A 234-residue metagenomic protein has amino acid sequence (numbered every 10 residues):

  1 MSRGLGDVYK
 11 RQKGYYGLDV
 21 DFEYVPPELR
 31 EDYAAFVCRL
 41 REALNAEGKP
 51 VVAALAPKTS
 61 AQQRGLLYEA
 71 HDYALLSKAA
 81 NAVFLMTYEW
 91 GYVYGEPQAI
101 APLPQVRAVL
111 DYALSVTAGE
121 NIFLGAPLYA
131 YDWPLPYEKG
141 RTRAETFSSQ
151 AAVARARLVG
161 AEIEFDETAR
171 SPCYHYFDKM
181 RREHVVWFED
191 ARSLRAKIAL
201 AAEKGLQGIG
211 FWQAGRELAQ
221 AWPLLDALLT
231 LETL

Functional and structural regions predicted by a protein language model:
M1-Y9: Single conserved hydrophobic/aromatic residue that forms the stacking wall/gate of nucleotide- or nucleobase-binding
K10-P27, M86, I209-F211: Short acidic catalytic loops
V20, V83, L124, A201 (+1 more regions): Conserved, mostly hydrophobic/aromatic
L29-L158: Substrate-binding surface in catalytic domains of secreted glycosidases
L128-K197, L229-L234: Glycan-binding loop/region signatures in secreted carbohydrate-active enzymes
L194-L234: Acidic/aromatic/glycine-rich contiguous surface patches that form carbohydrate-binding/processing clefts and analogous
